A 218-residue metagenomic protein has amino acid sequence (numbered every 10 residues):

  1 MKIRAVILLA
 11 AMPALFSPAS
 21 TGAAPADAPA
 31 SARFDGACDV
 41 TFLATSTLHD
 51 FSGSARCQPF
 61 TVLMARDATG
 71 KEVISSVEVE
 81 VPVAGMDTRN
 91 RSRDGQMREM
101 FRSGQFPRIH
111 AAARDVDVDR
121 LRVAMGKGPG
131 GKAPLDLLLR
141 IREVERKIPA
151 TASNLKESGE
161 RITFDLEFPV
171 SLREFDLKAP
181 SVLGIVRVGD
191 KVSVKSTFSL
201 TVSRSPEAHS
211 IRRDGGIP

Functional and structural regions predicted by a protein language model:
M1-R4: Positively charged n-region of N-terminal signal peptides that target proteins for export
V6-S17: Bacterial N-terminal signal peptides
G22-P218: Low-complexity, acidic/polar, glycine-enriched regions of mature
